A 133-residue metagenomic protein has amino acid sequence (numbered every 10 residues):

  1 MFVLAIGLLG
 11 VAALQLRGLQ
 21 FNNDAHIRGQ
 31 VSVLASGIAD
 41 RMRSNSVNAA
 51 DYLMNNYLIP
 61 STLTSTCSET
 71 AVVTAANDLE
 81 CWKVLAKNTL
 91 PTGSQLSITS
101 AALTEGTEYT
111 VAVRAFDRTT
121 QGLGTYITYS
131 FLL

Functional and structural regions predicted by a protein language model:
M1-Q15: N-terminal single-pass transmembrane signal-anchor helix
Q20-R28, V33-L133: Flexible, low-complexity segments enriched in proline/glycine/serine and punctuated by aromatic residues
